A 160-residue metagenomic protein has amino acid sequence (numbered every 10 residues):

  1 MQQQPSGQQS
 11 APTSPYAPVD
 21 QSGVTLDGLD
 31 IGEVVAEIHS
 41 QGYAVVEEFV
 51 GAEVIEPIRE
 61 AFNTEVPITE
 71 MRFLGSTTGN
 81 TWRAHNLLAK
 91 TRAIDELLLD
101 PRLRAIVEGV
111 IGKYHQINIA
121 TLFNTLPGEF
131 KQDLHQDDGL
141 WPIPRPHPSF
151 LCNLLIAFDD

Functional and structural regions predicted by a protein language model:
Q2-Q41, V46-P146: Non-heme Fe(II)-dependent double-stranded beta-helix
P144-D160: Short, conserved beta-strand element in jelly-roll/cupin
